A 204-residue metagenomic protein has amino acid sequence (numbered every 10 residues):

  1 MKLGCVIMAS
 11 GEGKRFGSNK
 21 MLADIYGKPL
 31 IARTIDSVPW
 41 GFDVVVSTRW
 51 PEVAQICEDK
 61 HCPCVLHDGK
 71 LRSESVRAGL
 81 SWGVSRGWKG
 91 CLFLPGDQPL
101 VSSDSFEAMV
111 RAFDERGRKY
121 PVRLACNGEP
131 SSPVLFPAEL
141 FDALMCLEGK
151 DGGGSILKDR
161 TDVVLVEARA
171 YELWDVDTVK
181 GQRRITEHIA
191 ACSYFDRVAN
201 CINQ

Functional and structural regions predicted by a protein language model:
M1, C5, C146-Q204: Conserved alpha/beta core of the MobA/IspD/sugar-nucleotide pyrophosphorylase nucleotidyltransferase superfamily
K2-P51: N-terminal glycine-rich phosphate-binding loop and ensuing alpha1 helix
A23, P63-V65, V164, W174: Structural signal for short hydrophobic segments within the conserved structured cores of catalytic domains across
I31, C57, F141, I156-L157: Structural element of the ATP-grasp superfamily
A32-G90, D104: Conserved N-terminal catalytic core of the sugar/cofactor nucleotidyltransferase
A54, S73-V76, F106, F141 (+2 more regions): A general structural signal for well-ordered alpha-helical segments in protein cores
L71-A143: Conserved beta-loop-beta/alpha segment of the NTase-like Rossmann-fold superfamily that binds/positions NTPs
